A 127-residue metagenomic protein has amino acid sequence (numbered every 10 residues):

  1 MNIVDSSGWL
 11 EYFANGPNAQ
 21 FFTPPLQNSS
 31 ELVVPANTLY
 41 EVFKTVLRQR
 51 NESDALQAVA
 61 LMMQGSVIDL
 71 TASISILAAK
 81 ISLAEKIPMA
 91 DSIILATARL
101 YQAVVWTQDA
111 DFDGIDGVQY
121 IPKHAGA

Functional and structural regions predicted by a protein language model:
M1, L95, R99-A127: Acidic, PIN/NYN-like endoribonuclease modules and their adjacent C-terminal/linker elements
M1-V34, V46-Q57, G126-A127: Short, well-structured N-terminal submotif of metal-dependent ribonuclease cores
W9-L10, L39, S75, F112-D113: A generic structural signal for short hydrophobic patches within well-formed alpha-helices
N28-S29, Q64-G65, Y101, I115: Structured helix-beta-strand junction loops
V33, I68, I121: General small-molecule cofactor/ligand-binding pocket signal
V67-Q108: Active-site neighborhoods of divalent-metal-dependent phosphate/nucleic-acid chemistry enzymes
